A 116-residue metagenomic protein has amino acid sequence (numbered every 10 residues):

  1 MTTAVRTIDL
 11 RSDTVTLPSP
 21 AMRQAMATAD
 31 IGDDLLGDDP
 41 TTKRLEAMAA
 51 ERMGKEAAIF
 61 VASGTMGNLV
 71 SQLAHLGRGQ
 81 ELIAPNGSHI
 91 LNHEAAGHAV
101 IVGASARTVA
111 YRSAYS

Functional and structural regions predicted by a protein language model:
M1-A25: N-terminal amphipathic/basic leader segments beginning at the initiator methionine
T2-T3, A50-M53, H75, A99-I101: Solvent-exposed alpha-helices and their adjacent loops that cap or buttress functional pockets in soluble metabolic
I8, A57-F60, Q80-L82, S105-R107: Structural motif
V15, G87, Y111: Residues that form or immediately flank small-molecule/cofactor binding pockets and catalytic motifs
P18-G64, N86-H93, G97: Conserved N-terminal alpha-helix of the aminotransferase class I/II PLP-enzyme fold
E56-L76, V109-S113: Conserved core of the PLP fold type I
A74-N92: Conserved PLP-anchoring active-site segment centered on the Schiff-base-forming lysine
I101-S116: PLP-dependent aminotransferase-class I/II
